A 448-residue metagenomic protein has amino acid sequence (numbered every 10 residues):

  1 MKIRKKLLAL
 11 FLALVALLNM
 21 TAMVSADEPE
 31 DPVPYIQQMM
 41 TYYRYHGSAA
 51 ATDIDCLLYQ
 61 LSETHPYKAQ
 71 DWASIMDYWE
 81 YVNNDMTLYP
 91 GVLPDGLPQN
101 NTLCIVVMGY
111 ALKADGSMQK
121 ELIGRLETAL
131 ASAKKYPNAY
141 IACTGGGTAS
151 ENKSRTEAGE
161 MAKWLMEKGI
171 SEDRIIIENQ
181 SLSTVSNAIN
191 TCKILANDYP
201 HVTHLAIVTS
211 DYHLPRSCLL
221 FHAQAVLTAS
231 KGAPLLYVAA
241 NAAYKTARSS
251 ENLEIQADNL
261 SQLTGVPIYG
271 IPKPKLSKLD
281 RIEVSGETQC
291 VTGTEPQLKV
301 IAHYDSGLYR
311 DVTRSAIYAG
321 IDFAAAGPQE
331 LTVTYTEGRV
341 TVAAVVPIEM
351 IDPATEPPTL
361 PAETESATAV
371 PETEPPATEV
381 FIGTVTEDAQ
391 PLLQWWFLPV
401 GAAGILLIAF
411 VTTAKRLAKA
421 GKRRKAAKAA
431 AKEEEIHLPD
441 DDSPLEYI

Functional and structural regions predicted by a protein language model:
F11-N19: Bacterial N-terminal signal peptides
L18-E28, E387, A414-L417, G421: Sec-dependent signal peptide cleavage junction
S25-C104, I189-R281, D352-P357: Extended hydrophobic blocks
K278-R310: Solvent-exposed, low-complexity, repeat-rich "mucin-like" stalks and linkers
Y309-T334: Serine/threonine-rich, repeat-prone extracellular segments and beta-strand-based repeat modules of secreted/surface
I351-P391: C-terminal low-complexity, Ser/Thr- and acidic/Pro-rich disordered "stalk" regions positioned immediately N-terminal
T386-A403: Juxtamembrane/start-of-transmembrane alpha-helix segments at the extracytoplasmic/lumenal side of membrane anchors
K419-I448: Cytoplasmic C-terminal tails of single-pass
